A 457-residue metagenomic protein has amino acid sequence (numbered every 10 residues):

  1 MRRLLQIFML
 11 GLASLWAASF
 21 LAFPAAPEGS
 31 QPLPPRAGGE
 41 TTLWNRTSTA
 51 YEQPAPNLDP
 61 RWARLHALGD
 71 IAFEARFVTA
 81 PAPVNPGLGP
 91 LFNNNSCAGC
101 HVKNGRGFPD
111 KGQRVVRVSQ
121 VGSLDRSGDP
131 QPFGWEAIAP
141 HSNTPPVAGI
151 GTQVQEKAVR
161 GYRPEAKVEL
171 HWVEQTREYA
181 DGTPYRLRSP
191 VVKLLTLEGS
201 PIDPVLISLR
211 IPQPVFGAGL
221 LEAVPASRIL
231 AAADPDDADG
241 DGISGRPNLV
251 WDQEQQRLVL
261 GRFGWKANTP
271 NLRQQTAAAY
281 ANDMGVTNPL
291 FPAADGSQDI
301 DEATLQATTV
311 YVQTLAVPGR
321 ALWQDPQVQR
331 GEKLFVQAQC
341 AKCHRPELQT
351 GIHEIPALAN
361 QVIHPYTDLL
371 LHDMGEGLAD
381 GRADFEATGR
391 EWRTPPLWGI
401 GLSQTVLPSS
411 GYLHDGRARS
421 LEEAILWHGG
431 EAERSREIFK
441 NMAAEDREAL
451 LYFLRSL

Functional and structural regions predicted by a protein language model:
M1-R3: Positively charged n-region of N-terminal signal peptides that target proteins for export
M9-S19: Bacterial N-terminal signal peptides
F20-L457: Periplasmic c-type cytochrome electron-transfer domains
